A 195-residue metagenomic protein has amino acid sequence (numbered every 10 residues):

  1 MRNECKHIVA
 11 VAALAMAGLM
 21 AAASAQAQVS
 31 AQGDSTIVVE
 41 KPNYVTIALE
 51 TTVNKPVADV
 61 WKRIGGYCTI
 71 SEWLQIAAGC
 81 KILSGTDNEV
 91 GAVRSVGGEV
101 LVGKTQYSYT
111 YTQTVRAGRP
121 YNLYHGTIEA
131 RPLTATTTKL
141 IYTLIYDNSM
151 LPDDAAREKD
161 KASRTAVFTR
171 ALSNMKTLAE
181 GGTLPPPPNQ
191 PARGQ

Functional and structural regions predicted by a protein language model:
M1-A12: Bacterial N-terminal signal peptides that target proteins for export
V11-A21: Bacterial N-terminal signal peptides
A23-K81, G194-Q195: Hydrophobic ligand-binding cavity/cleft-lining segments
T52, T69-E72, G79-H125, N174-N189 (+1 more regions): Glycine-rich portal/gate segments that line the openings of hydrophobic small-molecule binding cavities
N54-A58, L101-Y107, E129-K139: A short, structured loop/turn motif at beta-sheet edges
A58, K62, A155, K159 (+2 more regions): Surface-exposed, polar/charged faces of alpha-helical domains in mature secreted/periplasmic/lumenal proteins
A58, K62-C68, A166-S173, T177: Solvent-exposed, polar/charged alpha-helical surfaces in well-ordered, non-transmembrane soluble domains, broadly
R116-R170, P188: Beta-strand/loop substructures that line and gate deep hydrophobic ligand-binding cavities in soluble
